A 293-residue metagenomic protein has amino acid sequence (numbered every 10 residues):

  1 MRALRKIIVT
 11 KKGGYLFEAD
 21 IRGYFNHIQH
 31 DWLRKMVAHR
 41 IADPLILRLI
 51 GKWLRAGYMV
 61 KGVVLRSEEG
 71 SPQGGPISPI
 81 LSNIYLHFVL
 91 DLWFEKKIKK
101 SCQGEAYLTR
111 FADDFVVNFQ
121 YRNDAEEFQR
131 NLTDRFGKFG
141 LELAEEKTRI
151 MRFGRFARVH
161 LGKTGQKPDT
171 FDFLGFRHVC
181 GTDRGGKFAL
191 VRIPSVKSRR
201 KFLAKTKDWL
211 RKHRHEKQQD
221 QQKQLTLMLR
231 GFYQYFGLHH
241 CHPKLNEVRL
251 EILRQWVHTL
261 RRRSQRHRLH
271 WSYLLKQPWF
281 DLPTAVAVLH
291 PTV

Functional and structural regions predicted by a protein language model:
M1-V293: Non-catalytic terminal/accessory segments
